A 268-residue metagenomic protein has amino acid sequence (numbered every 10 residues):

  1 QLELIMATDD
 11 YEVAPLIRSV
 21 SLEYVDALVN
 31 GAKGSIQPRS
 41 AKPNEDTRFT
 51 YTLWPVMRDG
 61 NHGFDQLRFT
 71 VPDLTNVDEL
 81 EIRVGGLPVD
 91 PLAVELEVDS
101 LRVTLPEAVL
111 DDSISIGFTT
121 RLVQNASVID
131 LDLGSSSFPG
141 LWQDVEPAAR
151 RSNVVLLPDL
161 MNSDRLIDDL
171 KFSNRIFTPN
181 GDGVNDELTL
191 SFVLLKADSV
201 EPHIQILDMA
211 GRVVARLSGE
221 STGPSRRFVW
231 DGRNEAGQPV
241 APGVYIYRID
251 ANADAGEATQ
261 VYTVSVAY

Functional and structural regions predicted by a protein language model:
Q1-S163: Beta-strand-rich ligand- or partner-binding modules with a strong bias toward extracellular/periplasmic carbohydrate
P158-Y268: Short loop/turn motifs at secondary-structure boundaries
